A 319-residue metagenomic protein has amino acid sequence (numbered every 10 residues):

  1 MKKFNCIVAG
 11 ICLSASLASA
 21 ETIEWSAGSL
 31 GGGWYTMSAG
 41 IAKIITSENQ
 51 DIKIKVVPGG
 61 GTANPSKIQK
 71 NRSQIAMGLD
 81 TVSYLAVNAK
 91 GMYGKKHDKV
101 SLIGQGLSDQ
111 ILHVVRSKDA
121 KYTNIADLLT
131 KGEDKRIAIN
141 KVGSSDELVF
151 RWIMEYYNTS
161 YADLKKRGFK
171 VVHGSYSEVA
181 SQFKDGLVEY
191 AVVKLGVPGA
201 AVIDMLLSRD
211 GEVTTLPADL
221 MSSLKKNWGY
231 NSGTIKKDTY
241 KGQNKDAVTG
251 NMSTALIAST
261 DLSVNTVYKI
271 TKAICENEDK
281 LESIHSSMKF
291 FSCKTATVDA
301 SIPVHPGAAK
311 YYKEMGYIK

Functional and structural regions predicted by a protein language model:
K2-G10: Sec-dependent signal peptide recognition, specifically the positively charged N-region followed immediately by
C12, S16-A20: Sec/Tat signal peptide C-region and signal peptidase I cleavage site
T22-E48, I52-K55, I111-D185, K294 (+2 more regions): Bilobed "Venus flytrap"/periplasmic-binding protein-like clamshell domains and structurally analogous long
K43, A76-S83, K96-T123: N-terminal Rossmann-like NAD(P) cofactor-binding subdomain of oxidoreductases, focused on the glycine-rich
K53, P58-A76: Divalent cation-coordinating acidic motifs and surrounding scaffolds that mediate Ca2+/Mg2+/Mn2+/Zn2+-dependent binding
D80-V82, A89-M92, D98-L102, K118-A120 (+1 more regions): Pocket-lining segment of extracytoplasmic ligand-binding domains
D127-R151, N231-S301: Ligand-binding clefts/hinges and TM-proximal coupling segments of bilobed small-molecule sensing domains
E178, D185, Y190, L195-R209 (+3 more regions): An extracytoplasmic/periplasmic, membrane-proximal ligand-sensing/linker region
